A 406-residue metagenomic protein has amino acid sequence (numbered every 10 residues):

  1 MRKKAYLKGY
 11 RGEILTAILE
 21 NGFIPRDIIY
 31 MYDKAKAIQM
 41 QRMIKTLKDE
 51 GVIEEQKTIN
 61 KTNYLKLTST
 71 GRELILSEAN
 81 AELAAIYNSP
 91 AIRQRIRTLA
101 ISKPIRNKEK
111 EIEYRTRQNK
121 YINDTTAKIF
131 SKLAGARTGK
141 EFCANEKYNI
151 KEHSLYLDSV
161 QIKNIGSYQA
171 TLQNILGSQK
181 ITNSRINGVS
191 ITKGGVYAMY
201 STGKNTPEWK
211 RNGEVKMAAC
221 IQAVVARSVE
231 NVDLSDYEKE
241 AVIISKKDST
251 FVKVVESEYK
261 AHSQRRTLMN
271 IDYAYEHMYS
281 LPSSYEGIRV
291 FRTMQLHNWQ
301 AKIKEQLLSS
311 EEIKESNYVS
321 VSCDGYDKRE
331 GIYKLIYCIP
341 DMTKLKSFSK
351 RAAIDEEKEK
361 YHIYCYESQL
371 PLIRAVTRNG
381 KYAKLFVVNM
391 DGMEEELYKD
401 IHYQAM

Functional and structural regions predicted by a protein language model:
M1-I14, L83-R95: Short alpha-helical segments that sit at the start of domains
K4-K8, P25, T58-N80: Short, cationic-aromatic polyanion-contact patches
A17-N21: Short helix-capping/hinge SLiMs at alpha-helix to coil transitions
G22-D33: Short acidic, hydrophobic short linear motifs in intrinsically disordered regions
K34-E50, E55: Short amphipathic alpha-helical interaction segments
S69-L99: Short, amphipathic alpha-helical interaction segments positioned at domain boundaries
A100-K110: Internal, conserved structured core segments that host functional sites
K108-M406: Electrostatic, structured charged patches in enzyme active sites and in nucleic-acid/phosphate-binding
